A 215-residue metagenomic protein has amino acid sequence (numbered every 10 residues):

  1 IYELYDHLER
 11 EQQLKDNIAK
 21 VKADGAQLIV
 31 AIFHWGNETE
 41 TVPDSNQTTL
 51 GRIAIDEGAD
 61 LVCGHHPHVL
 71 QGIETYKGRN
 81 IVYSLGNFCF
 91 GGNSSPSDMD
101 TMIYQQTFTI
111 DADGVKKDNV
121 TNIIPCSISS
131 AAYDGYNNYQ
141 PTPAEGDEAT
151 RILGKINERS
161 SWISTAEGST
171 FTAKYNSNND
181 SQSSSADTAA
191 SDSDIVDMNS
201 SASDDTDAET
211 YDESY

Functional and structural regions predicted by a protein language model:
I1-Q182, A186-M198, D204-D205, E209-Y215: Acidic, metal/ion-coordinating pockets
